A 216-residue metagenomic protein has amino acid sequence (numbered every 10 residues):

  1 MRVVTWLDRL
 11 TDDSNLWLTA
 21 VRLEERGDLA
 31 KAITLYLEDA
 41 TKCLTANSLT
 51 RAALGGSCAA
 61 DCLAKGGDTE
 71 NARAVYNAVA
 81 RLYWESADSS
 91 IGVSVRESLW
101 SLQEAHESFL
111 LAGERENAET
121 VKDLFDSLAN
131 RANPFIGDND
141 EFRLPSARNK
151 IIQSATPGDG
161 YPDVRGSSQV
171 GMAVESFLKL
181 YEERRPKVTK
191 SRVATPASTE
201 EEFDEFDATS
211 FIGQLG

Functional and structural regions predicted by a protein language model:
W6-T45: Alpha-helical segment of the N-proximal tetratricopeptide repeat
T19, D39, A52, A59 (+3 more regions): Structural register within alpha-helical repeat arrays
L29-A30, L49, T69, R115: TPR-repeat structural position
A40-K42, A60-D61, A80-D88, D126-N130: Amphipathic alpha-helical segments of tetratricopeptide repeats
S98, L102, H106-G216: Eukaryotic alpha-helical solenoid repeat scaffolds
